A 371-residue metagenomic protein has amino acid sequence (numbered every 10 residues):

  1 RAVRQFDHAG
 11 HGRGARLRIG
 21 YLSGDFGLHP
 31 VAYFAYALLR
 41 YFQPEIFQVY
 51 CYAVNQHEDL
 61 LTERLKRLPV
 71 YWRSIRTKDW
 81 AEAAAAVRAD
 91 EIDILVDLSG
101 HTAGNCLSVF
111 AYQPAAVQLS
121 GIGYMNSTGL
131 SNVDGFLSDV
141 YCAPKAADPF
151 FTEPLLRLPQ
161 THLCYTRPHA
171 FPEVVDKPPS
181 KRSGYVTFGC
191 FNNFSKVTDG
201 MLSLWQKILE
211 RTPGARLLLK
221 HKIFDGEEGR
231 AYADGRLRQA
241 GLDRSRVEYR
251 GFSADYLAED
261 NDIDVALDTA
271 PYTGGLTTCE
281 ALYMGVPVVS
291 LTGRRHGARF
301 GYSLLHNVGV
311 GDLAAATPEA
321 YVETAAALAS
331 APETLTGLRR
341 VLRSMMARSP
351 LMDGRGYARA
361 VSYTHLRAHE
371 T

Functional and structural regions predicted by a protein language model:
R1-H8, G135-K196: A nucleotide-sugar donor-handling region in carbohydrate enzymes
A2-N132, S138-D148, L217-L328, T334 (+2 more regions): Conserved nucleotide-cofactor-binding alpha/beta core module
L17-L22, R182-T198, L202, V361: Conserved donor-binding/catalytic core segment of Leloir-type glycosyltransferases
L38-E45, D199-P213: Short hydrophobic signal-anchor/transmembrane segments that target glycosyltransferases and glycosylation machinery
M345, Y357-S362: A short, charged, Gly/Pro-tolerant segment at domain boundaries
D353-R359, R367: Hydrophobic, Gly/Ser/Ala-rich alpha-helical and linker tracts in large acyl-processing enzymes of secondary/lipid
T364-T371: Conserved small/polar residues in nucleotide/adenosyl-binding loops
